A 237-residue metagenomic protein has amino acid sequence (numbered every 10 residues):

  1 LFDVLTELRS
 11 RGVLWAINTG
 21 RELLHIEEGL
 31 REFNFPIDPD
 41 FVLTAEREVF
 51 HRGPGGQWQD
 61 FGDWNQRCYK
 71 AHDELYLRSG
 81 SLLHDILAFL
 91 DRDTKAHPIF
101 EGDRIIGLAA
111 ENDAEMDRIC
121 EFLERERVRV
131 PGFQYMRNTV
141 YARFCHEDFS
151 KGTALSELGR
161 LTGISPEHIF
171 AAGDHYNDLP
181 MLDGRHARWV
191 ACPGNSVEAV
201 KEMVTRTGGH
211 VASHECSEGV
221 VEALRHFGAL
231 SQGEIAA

Functional and structural regions predicted by a protein language model:
L1-D91: Active-site phosphate-binding/coordination module
G12, P39, V130-G132, A187 (+1 more regions): A generic structural signal for alpha->beta connector loops
L14-A16, G107, F170, A191: A structural signal for isolated positions on well-ordered beta-strands in alpha/beta enzyme cores
I26, E115-D117, E198-K201: Short, charged/polar "capping" segments at the starts of alpha-helices and the immediately preceding loops
L43-E46, G53, T139, G194 (+1 more regions): Residues at the C-termini of beta-strands that transition into short coil/loop
L83-F170, Y176-G184: Conserved acidic, metal-coordinating active-site core of Asp-based, Mg2+-dependent phosphoryl-transfer enzymes
C145, G152-A237: Mg2+-dependent phosphoryl-transfer enzymes with acidic/Ser/Thr/Gly-rich catalytic loops
